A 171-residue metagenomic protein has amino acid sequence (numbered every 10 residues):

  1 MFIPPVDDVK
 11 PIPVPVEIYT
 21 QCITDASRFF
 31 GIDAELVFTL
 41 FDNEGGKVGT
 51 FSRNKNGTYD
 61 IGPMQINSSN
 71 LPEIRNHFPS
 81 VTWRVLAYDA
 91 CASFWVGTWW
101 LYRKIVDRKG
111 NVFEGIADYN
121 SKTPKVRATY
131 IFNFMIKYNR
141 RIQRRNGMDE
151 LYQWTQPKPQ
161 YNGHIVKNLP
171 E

Functional and structural regions predicted by a protein language model:
F2-I165, P170: Catalytic glycan-binding domains that act on GlcNAc-containing polysaccharides
